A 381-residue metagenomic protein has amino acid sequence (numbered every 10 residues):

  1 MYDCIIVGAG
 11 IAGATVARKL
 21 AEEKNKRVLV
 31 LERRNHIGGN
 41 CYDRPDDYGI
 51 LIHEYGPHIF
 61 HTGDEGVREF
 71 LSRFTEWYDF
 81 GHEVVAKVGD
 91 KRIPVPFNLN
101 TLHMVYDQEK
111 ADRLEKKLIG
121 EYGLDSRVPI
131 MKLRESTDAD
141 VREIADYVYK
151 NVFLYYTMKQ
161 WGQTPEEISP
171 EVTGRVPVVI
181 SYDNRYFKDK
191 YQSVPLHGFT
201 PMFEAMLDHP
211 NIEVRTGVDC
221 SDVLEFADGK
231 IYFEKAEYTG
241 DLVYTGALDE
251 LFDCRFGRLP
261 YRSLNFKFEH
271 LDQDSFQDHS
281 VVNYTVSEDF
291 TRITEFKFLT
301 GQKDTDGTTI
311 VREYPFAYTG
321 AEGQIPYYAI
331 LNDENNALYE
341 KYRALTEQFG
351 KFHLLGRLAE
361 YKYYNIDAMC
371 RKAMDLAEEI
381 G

Functional and structural regions predicted by a protein language model:
Y2-V30, A377: N-terminal Rossmann-like FAD-binding beta1-loop-alpha1 element of flavoenzymes
I5-V7, L31, A236-D249: Short hydrophobic core segments
A21-D47: Glycine-rich FAD pyrophosphate-binding loop
R27, L51, E76, N211-E213 (+1 more regions): Conserved beta-strand segments of alpha/beta enzyme cores
Y48-E121: Dinucleotide-binding Rossmann-like beta1-alpha1 core, especially the glycine-rich loop that anchors the ADP
F80-H82, R215-D219, F296, L355: Conserved beta-strand termini and adjacent loop/short-helix elements that scaffold enzyme active sites in alpha/beta
G89-I93, L99-Y238: Active-site/ligand-binding neighborhood in enzyme catalytic cores
K159, G240, D249-I380: C-terminal segments that line or cap access tunnels to active or ligand-binding sites in enzymes and enzyme-associated
